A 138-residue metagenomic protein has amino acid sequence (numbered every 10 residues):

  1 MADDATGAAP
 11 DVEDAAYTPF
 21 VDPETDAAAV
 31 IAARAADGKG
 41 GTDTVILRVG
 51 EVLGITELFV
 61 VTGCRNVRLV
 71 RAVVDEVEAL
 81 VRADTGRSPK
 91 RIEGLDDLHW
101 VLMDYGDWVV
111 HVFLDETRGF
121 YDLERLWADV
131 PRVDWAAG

Functional and structural regions predicted by a protein language model:
M1-E51, R65-D75, R87, E93-L95 (+2 more regions): Long, contiguous binding/interaction regions
G54-E57, D104-D107: A short, glycine/Asx- and small/polar-enriched loop/turn that sits immediately N-terminal to a beta-strand
V61-G63: Short hydrophobic/aromatic beta-strand micro-patches that form the beta-sheet surface supporting nucleotide- or nucleic
E78-D84: A common structural junction motif
